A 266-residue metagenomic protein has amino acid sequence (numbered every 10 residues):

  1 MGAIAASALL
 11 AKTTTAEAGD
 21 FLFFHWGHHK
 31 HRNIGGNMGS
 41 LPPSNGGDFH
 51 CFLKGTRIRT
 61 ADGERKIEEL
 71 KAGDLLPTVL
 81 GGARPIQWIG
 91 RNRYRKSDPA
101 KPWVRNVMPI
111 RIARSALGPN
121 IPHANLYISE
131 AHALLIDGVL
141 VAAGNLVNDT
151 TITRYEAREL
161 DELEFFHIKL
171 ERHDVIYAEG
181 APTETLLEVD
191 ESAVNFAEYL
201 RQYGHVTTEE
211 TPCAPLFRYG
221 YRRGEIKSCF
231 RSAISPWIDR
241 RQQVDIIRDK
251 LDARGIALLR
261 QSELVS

Functional and structural regions predicted by a protein language model:
M1-T15: N-terminal export signals
A3, D20, H28, G36-S40 (+8 more regions): Intrinsically disordered, low-complexity regions
S7, S40, S44, S97 (+7 more regions): Generic serine detector
T13-T56, A100, V104: C-terminal segment of N-terminal export signals and the immediately downstream linker at the start of the mature
G19-F24, L163-E164, L170-S266: Sequence-level preference for short, compositionally simple segments enriched in small aliphatic or small polar residues
L41-P42, L76, M108, G118 (+2 more regions): Intrinsic-disorder/low-complexity coil detector
H50-I67, L75-H205: Long beta-strand-rich cores associated with HINT superfamily self-processing modules
